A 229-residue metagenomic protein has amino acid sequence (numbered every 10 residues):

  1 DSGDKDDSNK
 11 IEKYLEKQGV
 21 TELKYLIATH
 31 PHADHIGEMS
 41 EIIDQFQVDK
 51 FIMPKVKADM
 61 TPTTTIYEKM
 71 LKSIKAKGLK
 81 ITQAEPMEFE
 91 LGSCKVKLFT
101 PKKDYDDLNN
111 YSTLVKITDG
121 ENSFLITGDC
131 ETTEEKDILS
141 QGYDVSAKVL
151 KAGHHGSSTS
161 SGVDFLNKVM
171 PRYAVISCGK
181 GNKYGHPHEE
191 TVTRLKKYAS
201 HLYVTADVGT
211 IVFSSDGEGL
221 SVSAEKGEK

Functional and structural regions predicted by a protein language model:
D1-K229: Non-globular, low-confidence helical/coil segments that flank catalytic cores
